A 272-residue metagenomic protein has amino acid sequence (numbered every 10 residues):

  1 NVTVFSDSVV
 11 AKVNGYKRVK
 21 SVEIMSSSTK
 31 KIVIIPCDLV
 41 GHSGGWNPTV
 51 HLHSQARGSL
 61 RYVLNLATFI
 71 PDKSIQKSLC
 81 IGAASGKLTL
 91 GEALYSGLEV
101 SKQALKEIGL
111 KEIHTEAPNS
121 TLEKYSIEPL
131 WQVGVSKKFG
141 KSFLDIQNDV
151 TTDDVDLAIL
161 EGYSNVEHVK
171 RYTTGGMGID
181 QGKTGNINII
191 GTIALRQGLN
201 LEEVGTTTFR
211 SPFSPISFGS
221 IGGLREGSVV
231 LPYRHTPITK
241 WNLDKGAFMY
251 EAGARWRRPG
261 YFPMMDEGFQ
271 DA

Functional and structural regions predicted by a protein language model:
N1-Y233: Residues forming the flavin
L231-A272: N- or domain-start disorder-to-order transition segments that initiate the globular core
